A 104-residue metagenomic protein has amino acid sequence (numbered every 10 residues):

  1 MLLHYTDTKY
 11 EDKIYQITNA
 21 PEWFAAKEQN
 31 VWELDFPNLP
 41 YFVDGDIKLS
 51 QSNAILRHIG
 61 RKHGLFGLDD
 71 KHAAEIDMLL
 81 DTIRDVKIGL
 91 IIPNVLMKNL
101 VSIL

Functional and structural regions predicted by a protein language model:
M1-I103: GST-like domain detector, emphasizing the conserved glutathione-binding G-site in the N-terminal thioredoxin-like
